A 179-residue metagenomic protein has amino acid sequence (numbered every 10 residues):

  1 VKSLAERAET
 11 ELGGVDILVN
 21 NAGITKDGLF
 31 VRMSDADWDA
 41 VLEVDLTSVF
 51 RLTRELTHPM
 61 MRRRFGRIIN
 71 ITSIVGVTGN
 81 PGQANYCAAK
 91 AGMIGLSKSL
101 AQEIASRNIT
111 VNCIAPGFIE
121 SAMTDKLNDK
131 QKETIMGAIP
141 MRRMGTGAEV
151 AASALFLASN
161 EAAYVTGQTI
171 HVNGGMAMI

Functional and structural regions predicted by a protein language model:
V19, A105, T110, V165-G167 (+1 more regions): Short, small/polar-rich loop/turn modules that mediate ligand/substrate recognition or access, typified
L29-F30, D37-L42, T124, I135: Substrate-binding pocket helix/loop in short-chain dehydrogenase/reductase
T53, A89, S97: Active-site helix of classical SDR
H58, Q102-S106, A163: Alpha-helical segment proximal to the catalytic Tyr-Lys
S73: Residue(s) in the substrate-gating loop at a strand-loop-helix junction that position the organic substrate next
T78-P81, L155, T166-I179: Short C-terminal tail/terminal secondary-structure segment of NAD(P)H-dependent dehydrogenase/reductase domains
I139-V150, E161: A conserved structural motif in NAD(P)-dependent oxidoreductases
